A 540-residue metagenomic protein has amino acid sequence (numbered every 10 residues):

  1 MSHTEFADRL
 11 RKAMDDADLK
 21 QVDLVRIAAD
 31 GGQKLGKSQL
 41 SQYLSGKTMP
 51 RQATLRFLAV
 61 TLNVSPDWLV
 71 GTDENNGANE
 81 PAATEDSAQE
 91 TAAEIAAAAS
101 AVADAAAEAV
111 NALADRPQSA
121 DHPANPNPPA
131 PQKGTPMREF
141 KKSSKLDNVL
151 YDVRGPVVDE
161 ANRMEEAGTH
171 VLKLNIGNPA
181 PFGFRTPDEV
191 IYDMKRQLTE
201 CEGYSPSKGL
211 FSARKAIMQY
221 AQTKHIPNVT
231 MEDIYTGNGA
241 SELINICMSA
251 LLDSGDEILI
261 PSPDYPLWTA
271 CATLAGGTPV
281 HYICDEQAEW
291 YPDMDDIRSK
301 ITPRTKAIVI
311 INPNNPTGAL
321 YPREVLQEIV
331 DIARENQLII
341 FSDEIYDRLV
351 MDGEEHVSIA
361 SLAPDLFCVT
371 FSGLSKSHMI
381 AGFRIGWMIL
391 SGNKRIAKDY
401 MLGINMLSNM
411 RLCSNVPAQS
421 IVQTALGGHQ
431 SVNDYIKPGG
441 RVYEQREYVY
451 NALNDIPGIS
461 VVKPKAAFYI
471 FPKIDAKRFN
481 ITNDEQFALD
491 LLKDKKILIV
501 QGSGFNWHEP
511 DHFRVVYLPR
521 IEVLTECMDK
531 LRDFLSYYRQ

Functional and structural regions predicted by a protein language model:
M1-A28: A short, Lys/Arg-rich alpha-helix, primarily the initiator
S45-V60, N76: Short, basic-rich loop-to-helix N-cap that marks the start of a DNA-contacting helix
G134, R138-G239, I246, C413 (+2 more regions): N-terminal small-domain helix-loop-helix segment of the aminotransferase-like
T223, R298-S299, N480-T482, D490-I499 (+1 more regions): PLP-dependent enzyme catalytic core of the Aspartate aminotransferase-like
A250-A272: Conserved PLP-anchoring active-site segment centered on the Schiff-base-forming lysine
V280, D285-E355: Active-site phosphate-binding strand-loop segment of PLP-dependent enzymes
S361-G440, Y450-A452, L535-S536: Conserved core segment of the aminotransferase class I/II
Q423, G439-Y450, V461-D475: Conserved glycine-rich beta-strand-loop-beta hairpin in the small C-terminal domain of fold type I
